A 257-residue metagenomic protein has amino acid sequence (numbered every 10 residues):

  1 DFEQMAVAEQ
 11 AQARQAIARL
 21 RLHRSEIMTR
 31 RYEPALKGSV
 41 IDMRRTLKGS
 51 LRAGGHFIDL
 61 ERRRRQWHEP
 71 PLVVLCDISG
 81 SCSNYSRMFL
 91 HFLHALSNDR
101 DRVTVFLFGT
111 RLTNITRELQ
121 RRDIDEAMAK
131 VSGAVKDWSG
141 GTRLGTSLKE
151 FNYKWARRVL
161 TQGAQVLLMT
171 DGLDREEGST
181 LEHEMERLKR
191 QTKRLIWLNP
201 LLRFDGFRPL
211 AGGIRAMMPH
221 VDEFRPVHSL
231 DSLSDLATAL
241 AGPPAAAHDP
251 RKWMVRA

Functional and structural regions predicted by a protein language model:
D1-E69: Acidic/polar low-complexity segments with low predicted structural confidence
E3, L75-S79: Short, charged/polar micro-motifs that form catalytic or ligand-binding hotspots
L47, D77, F89: Conserved hydrophobic/aromatic pocket- or pore-lining residues that grip, position, or stack substrates in active sites
R62-V73, C82-A257: Acidic, glycine-rich A-domain
